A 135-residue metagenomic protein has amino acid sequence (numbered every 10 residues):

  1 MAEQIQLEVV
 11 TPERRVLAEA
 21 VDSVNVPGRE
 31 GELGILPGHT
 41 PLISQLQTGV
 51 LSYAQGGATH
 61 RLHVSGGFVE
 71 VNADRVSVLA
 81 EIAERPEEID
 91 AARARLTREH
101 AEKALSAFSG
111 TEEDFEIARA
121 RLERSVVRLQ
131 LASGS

Functional and structural regions predicted by a protein language model:
M1-Q4: Short, charged, intrinsically disordered terminal tails
Q6-H100: Compact, glycine-rich, soluble single-domain proteins
A83-S135: Acidic/glycine-rich phosphate/pyrophosphate-binding loops and surrounding catalytic core that coordinate Mg2+
